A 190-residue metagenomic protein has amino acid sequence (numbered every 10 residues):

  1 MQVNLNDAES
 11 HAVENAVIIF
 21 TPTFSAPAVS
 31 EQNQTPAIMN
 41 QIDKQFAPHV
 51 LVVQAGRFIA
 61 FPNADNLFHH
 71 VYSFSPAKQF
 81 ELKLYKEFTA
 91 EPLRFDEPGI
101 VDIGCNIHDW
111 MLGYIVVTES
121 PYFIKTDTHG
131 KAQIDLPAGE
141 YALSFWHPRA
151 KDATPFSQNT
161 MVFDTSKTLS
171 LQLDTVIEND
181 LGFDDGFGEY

Functional and structural regions predicted by a protein language model:
M1-D7, I18, F61, G130-A132: A short, amphipathic beta-strand motif
Q2-V13, N63-A64, E97, K151-Y190: Primarily secretory-pathway and cell-envelope proteins
A8-V29, N66, D109-Y114, A138-G139: Short, ordered, surface-exposed loop/turn motifs in non-cytosolic proteins
I18, F58-N63, E140-A150: A short, solvent-exposed beta-strand micro-motif common in secreted/extracellular proteins
N33-Q45, L84, F123-H129: Short, acidic Ser/Thr/Gly-rich low-complexity loop/linker segments typical of extracellular and cell-surface proteins
N66-F80, W110-M111, W146-S157: A short, solvent-exposed loop/turn motif at the edges and junctions of modular extracellular/periplasmic domains
A90-P92, H129-L136: Short, surface-exposed beta-strand/beta-hairpin micro-motifs centered on an aromatic residue
G99, P137-E140: A glycine-anchored, Pro-Gly-centered beta-turn/N-cap motif
